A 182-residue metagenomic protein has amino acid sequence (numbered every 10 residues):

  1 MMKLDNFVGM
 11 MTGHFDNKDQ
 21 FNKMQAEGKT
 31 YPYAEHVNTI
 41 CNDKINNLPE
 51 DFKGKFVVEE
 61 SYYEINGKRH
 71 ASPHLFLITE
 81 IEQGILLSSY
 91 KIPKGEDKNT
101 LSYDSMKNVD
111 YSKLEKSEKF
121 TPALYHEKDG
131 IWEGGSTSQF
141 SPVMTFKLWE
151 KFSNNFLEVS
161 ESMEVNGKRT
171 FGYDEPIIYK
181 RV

Functional and structural regions predicted by a protein language model:
L4, H14-D51: Short, solvent-exposed loop/hinge segments that bridge or flank secondary-structure elements
L4-M10, K18-M24, F56-V182: Calycin-type beta-barrel ligand-binding domains and close structural analogs
